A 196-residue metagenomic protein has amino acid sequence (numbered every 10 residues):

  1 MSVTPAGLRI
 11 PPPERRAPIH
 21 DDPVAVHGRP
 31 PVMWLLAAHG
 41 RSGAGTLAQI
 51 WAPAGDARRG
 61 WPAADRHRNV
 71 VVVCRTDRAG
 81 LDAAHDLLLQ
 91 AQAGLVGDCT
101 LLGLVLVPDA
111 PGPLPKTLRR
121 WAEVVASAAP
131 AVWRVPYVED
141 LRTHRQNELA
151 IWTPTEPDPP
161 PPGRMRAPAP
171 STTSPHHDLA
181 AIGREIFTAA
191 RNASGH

Functional and structural regions predicted by a protein language model:
M1-D65, P154, P159, S171-S174 (+1 more regions): Extended, compositionally biased accessory segments flanking or bridging domains
A38, R75, L102-K116, V135-E148: G-domain G4 guanine-recognition motif of GTPases
A48-W51, K116-A128: Short, aromatic/basic amphipathic alpha-helical patches
R59-T76, L88-V105: Inter-motif core of Ras-like GTPase G domains
R78-L87, P113-L118: Active-site-adjacent loop/helix micro-motif of nuclease/hydrolase catalytic cores
Q90-G97, E123-A128, N192-A193: Cytoplasmic membrane-interface segments at the C-terminal ends of transmembrane helices
V124-E156: Beta-strand-loop-alpha "switch" segments that mediate conformational coupling across diverse proteins
P162-A169: Non-catalytic sensory/regulatory segments that transmit input signals in bacterial signaling proteins
